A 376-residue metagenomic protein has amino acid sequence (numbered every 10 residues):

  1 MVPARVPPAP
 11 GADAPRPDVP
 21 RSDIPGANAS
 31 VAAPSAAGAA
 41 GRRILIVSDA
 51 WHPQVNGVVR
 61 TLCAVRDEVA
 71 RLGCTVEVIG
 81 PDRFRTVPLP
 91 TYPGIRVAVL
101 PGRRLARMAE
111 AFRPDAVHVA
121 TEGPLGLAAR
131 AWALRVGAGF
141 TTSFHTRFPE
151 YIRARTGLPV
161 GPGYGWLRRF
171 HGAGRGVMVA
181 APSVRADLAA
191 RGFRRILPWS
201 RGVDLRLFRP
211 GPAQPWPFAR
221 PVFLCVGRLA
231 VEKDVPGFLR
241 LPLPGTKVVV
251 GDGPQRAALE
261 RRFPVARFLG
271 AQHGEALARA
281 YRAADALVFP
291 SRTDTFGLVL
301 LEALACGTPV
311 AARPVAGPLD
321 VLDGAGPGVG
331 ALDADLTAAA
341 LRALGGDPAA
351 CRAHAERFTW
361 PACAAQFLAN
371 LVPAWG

Functional and structural regions predicted by a protein language model:
V2, G165-G211: Donor nucleotide-sugar binding/catalytic pocket of nucleotide-sugar-dependent glycosyltransferases
V47, M178, P212-V250: Conserved donor-binding/catalytic core segment of Leloir-type glycosyltransferases
H171, R279-A284, F367: Short alpha-helical donor nucleotide-sugar binding micro-motif in glycosyltransferases
A257-E275: Nucleotide-activated donor-binding/catalytic signature segment of Leloir-type glycosyltransferases, i.e., the conserved
R292: Aromatic "clamp/platform" in nucleotide-sugar-dependent glycosyltransferases that forms part of the donor/acceptor
P309-A312: Short hydrophobic beta-strand element within catalytic cores of glycosyltransferases and related nucleotide-activated
V315, L319-R342: Change "using UDP/GDP/dTDP sugars" to "using nucleotide sugars
G345-P373: A charged, aromatic-enriched C-terminal amphipathic alpha-helix characteristic of glycosyltransferases across folds
